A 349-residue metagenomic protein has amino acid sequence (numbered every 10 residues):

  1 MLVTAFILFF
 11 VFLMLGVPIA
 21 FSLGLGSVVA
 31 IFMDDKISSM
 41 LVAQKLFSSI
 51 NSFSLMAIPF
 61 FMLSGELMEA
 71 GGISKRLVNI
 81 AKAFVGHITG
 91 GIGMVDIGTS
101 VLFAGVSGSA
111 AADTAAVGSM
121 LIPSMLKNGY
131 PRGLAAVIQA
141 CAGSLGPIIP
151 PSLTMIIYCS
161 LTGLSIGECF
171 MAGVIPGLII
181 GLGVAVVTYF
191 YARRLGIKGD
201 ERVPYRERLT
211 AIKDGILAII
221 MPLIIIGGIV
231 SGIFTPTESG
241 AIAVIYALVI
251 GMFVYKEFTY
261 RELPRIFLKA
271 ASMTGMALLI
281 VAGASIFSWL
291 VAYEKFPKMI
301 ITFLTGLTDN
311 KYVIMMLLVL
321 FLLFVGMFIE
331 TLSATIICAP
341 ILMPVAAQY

Functional and structural regions predicted by a protein language model:
M1-Y349: Alpha-helical transmembrane segments of multi-pass membrane transport proteins
